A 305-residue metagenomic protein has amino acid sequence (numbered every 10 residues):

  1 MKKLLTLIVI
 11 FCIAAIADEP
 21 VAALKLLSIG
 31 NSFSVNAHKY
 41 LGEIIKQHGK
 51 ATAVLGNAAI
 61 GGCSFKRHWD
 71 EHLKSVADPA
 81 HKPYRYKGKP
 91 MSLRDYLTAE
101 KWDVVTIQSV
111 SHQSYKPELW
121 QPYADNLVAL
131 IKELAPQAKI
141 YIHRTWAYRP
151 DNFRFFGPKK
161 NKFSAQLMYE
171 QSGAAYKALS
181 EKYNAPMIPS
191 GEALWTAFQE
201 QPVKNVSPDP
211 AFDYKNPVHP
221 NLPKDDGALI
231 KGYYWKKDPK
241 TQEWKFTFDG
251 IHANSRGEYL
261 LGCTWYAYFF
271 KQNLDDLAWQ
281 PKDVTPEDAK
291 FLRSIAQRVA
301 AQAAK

Functional and structural regions predicted by a protein language model:
L4-I13: Sec-dependent N-terminal signal peptides
A15-A17, A22-A23: Boundary at the C-terminal end of the N-terminal hydrophobic targeting segment
K25-L26, V35-A124, L130, R149: Conserved SGNH/GDSL esterase-like catalytic core that processes O-acyl groups on lipids and polysaccharides
L27-I29, H143: Short hydrophobic segments within beta-strands
S32: Catalytic nucleophile serine of serine hydrolases, specifically the conserved "nucleophile elbow" pentapeptide
M91-S255, D276: Alpha-helical cap/lid subdomain in secreted, periplasmic, or secretory-pathway luminal O-acyl-processing enzymes
V206, F212-N216, L222-P223, L277-K305: Long, well-structured alpha-helical subdomains associated with metal-dependent extracellular/ecto-lumenal hydrolases
D238-R298: Extended, basic/helix-rich recognition subdomains
